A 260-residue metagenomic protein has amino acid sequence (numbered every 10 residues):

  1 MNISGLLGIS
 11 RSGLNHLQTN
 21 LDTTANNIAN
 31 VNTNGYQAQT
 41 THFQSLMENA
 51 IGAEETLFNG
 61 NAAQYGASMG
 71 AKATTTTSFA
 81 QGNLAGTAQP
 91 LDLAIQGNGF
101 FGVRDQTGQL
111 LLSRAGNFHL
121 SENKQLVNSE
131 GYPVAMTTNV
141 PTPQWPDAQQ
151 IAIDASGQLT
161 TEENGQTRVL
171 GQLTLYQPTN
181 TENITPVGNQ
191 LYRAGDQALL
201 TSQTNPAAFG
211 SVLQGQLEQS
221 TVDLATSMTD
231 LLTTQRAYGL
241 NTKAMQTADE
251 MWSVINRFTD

Functional and structural regions predicted by a protein language model:
M1-D260: Amphipathic alpha-helical polymerization modules
